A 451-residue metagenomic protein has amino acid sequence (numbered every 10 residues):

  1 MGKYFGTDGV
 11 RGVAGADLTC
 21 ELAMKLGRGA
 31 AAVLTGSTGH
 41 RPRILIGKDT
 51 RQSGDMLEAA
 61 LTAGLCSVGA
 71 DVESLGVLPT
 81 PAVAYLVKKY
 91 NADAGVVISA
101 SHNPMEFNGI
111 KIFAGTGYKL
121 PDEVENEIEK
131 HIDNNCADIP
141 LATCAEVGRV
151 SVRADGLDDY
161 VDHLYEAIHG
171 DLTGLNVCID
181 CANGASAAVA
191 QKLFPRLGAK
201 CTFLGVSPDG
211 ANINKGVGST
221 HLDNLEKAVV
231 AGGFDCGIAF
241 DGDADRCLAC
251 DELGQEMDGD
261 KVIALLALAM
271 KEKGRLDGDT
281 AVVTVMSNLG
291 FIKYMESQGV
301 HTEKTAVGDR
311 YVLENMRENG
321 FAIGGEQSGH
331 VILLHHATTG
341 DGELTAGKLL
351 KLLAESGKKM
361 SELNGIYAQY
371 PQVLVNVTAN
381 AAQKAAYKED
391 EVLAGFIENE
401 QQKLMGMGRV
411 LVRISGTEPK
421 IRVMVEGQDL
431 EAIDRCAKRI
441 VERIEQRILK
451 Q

Functional and structural regions predicted by a protein language model:
M1-A63, S67-V68, V150-L175, K384-A385 (+1 more regions): An N-terminal, well-structured beta->alpha segment
V13, N108-G232: Gly/Ser/Thr-enriched, mixed-charge loops and adjacent short helices that form phosphate/oxyanion-binding elements
A32, G36, H40-N108, K192-C250: N-terminal small/polar loop signature for handling phosphorylated ligands or for N-terminal nucleophile
G39-D49, E73, N176-C178, D279-V285 (+1 more regions): Short glycine-rich phosphate-binding loop at a beta-alpha junction
G47-K48, I179-C181, D251, H335 (+1 more regions): Short glycine-centered, acidic/aromatic-flanked micro-motifs in structured strand/loop junctions that mark active-site
A82, N126-V161, E166, E252-G325 (+1 more regions): Proline/glycine-rich low-complexity loops and linkers
C236, K273-Q451: Phosphate-binding and adjacent anionic-ligand microenvironments
